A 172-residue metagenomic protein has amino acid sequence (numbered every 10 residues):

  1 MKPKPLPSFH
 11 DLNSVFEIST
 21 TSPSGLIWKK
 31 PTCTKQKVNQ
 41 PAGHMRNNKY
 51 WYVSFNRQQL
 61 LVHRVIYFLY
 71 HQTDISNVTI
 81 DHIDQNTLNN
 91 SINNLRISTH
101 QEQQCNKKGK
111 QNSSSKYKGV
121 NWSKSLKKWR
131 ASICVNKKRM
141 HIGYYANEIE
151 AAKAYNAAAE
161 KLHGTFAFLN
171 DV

Functional and structural regions predicted by a protein language model:
M1-W51, F55: Short helix-coil boundary/hinge micro-motifs
K4-P7, S98, A146: Short coil/turn linker and secondary-structure boundary residues
P31, N56-R139, E160, D171: Short, cationic Gly/His-enriched loop motifs
N48-Y50, K137-M140: Short, solvent-exposed beta-strand edge segments and adjacent coil->beta transition regions
K138-E148: A short, exposed loop/beta-hairpin motif centered on an aromatic-Gly-Thr core
A146-L162: A short, charged, amphipathic alpha-helix used as a generic interaction element across diverse proteins
F166-L169: Beta-sandwich strand segments
